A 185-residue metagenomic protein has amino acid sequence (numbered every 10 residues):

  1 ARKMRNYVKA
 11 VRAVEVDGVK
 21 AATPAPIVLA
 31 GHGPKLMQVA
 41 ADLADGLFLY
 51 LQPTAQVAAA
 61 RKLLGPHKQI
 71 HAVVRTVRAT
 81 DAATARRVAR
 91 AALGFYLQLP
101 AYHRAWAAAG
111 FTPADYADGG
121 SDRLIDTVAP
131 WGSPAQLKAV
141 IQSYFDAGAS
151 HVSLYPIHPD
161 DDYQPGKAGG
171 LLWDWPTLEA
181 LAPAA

Functional and structural regions predicted by a protein language model:
A1-A185: Active-site-adjacent structural elements that line small-molecule/cofactor binding pockets in enzymes
